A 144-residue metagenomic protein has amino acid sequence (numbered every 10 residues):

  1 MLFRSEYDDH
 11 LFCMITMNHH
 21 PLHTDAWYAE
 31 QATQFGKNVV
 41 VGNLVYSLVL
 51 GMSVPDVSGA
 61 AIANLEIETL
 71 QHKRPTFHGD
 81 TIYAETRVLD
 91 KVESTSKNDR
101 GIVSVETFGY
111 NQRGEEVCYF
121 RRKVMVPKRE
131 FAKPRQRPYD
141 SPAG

Functional and structural regions predicted by a protein language model:
M1-E66, C118, K128-G144: Hot-dog-fold acyl-thioester-processing enzymes
G36, K73-R74: Short, surface-exposed secondary-structure edge patches
I67-H72: Short alpha-helix capping/helix-loop boundary micro-motifs
T76-T81, E85-G144: HotDog/MaoC-like acyl-thioester-processing domains
